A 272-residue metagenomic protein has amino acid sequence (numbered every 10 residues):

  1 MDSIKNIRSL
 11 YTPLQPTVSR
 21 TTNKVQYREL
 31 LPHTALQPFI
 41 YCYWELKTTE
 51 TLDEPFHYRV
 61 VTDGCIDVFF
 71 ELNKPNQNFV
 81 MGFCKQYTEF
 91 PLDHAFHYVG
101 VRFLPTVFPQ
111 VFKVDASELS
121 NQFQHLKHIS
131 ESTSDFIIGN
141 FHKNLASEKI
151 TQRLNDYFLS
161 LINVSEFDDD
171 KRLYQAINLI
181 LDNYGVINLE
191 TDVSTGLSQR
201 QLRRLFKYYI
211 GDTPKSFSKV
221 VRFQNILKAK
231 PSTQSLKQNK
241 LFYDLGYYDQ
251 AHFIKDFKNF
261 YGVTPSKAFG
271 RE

Functional and structural regions predicted by a protein language model:
M1-Y174, N178-L189, T195-Q199, T213 (+4 more regions): Alpha-helical bundle regulatory/interaction domains
S198-R200, R204-Y209: Glycine/proline-rich, flexible active-site/cofactor-binding loop segments that harbor closely spaced acidic
R204, Q224-K228, K255: Contiguous, well-ordered alpha-helical segments that form the cores/surfaces of helical PPI scaffolds
F206, S218, F257-K258, F269: DNA major-groove recognition helix of helix-turn-helix
Y209-D212, F257-S266: A secondary-structure capping/hinge motif
D212-S218: Short conserved catalytic/interaction loops centered on acidic-Pro-aromatic/His motifs
S218-K228, K267-E272: Short, basic, alpha-helical segments at the C-terminal edge of helix-turn-helix-like DNA-binding modules
